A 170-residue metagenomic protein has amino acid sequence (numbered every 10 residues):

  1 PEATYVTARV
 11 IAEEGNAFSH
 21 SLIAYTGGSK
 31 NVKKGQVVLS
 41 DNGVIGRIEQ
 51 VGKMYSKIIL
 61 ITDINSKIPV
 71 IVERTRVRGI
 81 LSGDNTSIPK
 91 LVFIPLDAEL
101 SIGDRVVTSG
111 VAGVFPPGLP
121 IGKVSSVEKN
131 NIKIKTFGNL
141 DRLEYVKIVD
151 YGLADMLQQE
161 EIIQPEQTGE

Functional and structural regions predicted by a protein language model:
P1-E170: Extracytoplasmic/periplasmic terminal helices and flexible tails
